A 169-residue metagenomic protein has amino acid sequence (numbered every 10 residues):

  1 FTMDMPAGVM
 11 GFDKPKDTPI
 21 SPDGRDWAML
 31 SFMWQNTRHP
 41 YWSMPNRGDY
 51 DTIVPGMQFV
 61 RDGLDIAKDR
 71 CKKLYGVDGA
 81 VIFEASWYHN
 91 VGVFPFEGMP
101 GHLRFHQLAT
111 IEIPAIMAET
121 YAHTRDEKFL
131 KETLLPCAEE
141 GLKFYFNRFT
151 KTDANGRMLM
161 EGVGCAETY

Functional and structural regions predicted by a protein language model:
F1-L135: Substrate-binding groove/exosite segments of carbohydrate-active enzymes
E140, F144-Y169: Acidic/histidine-rich catalytic neighborhood
